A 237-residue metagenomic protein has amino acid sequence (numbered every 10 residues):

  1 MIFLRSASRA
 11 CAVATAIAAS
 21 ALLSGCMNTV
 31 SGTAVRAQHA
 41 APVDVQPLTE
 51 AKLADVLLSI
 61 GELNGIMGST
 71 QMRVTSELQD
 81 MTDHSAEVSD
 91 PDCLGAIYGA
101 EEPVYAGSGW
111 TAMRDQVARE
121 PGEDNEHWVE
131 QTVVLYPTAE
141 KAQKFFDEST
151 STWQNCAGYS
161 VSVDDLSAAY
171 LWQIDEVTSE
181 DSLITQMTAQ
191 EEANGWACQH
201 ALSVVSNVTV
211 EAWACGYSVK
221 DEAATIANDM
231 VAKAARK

Functional and structural regions predicted by a protein language model:
I2-V13: Bacterial N-terminal signal peptides that target proteins for export
L22-G25: C-terminal motif of bacterial Sec signal peptides marking the signal peptidase cleavage site
M27-V117: N-terminal "mature-domain start" segment
E77, W153-C198: Short Gly/Thr-rich strand-loop-strand
M113-P121, A197-V205: Short, surface-exposed beta-strand/loop micro-motifs that present aromatic residues
R114-K144: A short acidic-to-branched-hydrophobic micro-motif
H127-E130, N194-H200: Short, surface-exposed coil-to-beta transition loops
N207, W213-K237: Surface-exposed amphipathic alpha-helical segments
